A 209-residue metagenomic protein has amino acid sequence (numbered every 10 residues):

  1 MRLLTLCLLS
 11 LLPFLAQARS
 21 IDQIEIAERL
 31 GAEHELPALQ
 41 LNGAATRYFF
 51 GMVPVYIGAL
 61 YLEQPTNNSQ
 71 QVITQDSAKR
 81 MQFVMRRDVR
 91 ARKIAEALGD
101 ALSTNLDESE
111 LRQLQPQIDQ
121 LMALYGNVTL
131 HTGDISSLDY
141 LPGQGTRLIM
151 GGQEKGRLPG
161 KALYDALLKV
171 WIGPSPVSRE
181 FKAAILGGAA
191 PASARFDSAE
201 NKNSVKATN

Functional and structural regions predicted by a protein language model:
M1-L4: Positively charged n-region of N-terminal signal peptides that target proteins for export
P13-L15: N-terminal signal peptide c-region/cleavage motif recognized by signal peptidases
R19-Q75: N-terminal structural module
A32, R147-L148: Short aromatic-centered micro-motifs
P65-G143: Mid-length scaffold segments of soluble, non-membrane domains
M150-G152: Short strand-turn-strand beta-turns centered on an Asx-Gly dipeptide
K155-F181: Flexible glycine-rich active-site/ligand-binding loops centered on an Asp-His dyad
E180-N209: Cysteine/selenocysteine-centered motifs that mediate thiol-based redox chemistry or coordinate metal-sulfur cofactors
